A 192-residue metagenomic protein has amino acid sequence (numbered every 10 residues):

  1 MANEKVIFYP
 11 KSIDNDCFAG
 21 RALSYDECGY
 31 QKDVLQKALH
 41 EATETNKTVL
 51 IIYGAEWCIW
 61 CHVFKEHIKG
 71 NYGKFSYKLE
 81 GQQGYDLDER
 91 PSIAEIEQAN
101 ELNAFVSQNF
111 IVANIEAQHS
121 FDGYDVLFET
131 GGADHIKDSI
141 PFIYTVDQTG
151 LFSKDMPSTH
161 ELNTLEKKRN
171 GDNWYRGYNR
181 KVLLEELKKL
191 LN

Functional and structural regions predicted by a protein language model:
M1-E27, N192: N-terminal targeting signals for export/organelle localization
A22-G29, R169-W174: Second-shell loop/turn segments in exported
E27-K47: A short beta-strand-turn-helix
G29-D33, I52, G177-K181: Soluble non-cytosolic domains of exported or imported proteins
Q36, L79-L184, L190: Thioredoxin-like thiol-disulfide oxidoreductase module
H40-E44, V63-K69, S107, I111 (+2 more regions): Sec-exported extracytoplasmic/periplasmic mature domains
V49-I51, I143: Hydrophobic beta-strand anchors of alpha/beta hydrolase catalytic cores
Y53-G70, Y85-S92: Conserved redox-active cysteine motifs that mediate thiol-disulfide chemistry, especially di-cysteine Cys-X(1-2)-Cys
